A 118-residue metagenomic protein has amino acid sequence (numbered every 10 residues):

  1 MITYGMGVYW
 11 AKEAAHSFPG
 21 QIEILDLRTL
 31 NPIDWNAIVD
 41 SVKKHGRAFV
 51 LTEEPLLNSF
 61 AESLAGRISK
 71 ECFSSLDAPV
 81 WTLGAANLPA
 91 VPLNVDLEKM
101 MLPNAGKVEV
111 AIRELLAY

Functional and structural regions predicted by a protein language model:
I2-Y118: Thiamine diphosphate
